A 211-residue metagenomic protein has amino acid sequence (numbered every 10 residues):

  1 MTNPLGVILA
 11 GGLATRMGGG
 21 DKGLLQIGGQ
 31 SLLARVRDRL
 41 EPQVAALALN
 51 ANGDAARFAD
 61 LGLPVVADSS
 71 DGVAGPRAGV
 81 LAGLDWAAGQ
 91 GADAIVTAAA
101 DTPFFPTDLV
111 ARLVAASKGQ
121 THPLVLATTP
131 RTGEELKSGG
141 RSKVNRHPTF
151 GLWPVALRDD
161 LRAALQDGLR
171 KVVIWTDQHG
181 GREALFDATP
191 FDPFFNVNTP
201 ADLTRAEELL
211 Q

Functional and structural regions predicted by a protein language model:
M1-V172, D177-P193, P200-A201, E208-Q211: Nucleotide and nucleotide-moiety/phosphate-recognizing core
